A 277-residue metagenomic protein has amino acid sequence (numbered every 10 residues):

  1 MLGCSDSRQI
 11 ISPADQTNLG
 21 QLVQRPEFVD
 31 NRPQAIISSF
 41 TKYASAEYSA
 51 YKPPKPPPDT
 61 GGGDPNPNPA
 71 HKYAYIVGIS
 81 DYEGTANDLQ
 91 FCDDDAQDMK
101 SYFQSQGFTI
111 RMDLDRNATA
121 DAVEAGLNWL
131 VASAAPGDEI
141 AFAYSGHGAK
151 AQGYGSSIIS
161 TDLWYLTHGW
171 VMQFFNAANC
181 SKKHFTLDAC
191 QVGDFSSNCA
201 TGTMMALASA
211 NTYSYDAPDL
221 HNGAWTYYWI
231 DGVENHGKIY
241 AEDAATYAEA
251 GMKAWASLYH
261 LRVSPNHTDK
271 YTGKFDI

Functional and structural regions predicted by a protein language model:
M1-L2: Sec-dependent bacterial lipoprotein signal peptides
S5-A141, L220-G223, D276: Boundary/activation segment at the start of structured domains
G63-N68, L130-D138, A149-K150, F174-A177 (+2 more regions): Surface-exposed acidic, glycine-flexible loop patches that form ligand/cofactor-binding and adhesion interfaces
Y75-S80, D113-A118, A143-G148, S160-L163 (+3 more regions): Active-site-proximal beta-strand/loop segments in catalytic clefts of secreted hydrolases
A86-L89, Q152-S156, S196-N198: Short, solvent-exposed loop/turn and secondary-structure capping segments
D94, D98-S105, A118, A122-W129 (+8 more regions): Extracytoplasmic/secreted proteins, especially bacterial periplasmic and envelope-associated proteins
A122, H147-A178, I239: A short, glycine/acidic-enriched catalytic loop
K183-D269, F275-D276: Active-site-proximal C-terminal subdomain of hydrolase catalytic domains
